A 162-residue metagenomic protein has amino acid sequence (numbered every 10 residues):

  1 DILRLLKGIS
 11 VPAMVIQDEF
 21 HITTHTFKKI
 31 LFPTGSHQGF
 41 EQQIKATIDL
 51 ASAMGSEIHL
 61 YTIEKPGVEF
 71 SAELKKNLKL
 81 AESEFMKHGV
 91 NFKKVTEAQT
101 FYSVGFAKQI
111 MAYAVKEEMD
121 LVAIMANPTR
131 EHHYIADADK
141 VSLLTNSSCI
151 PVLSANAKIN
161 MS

Functional and structural regions predicted by a protein language model:
D1-K45, S142, N146-S162: Intrinsically disordered or low-complexity boundary/linker segments at protein termini and domain junctions
T26, Q43, E69-E73, V104-G105 (+1 more regions): Short, well-ordered secondary-structure micro-motifs
K28, S56, D120: Short acidic/polar active-site loop segments enriched in Thr and Asp
L31, E57-H59, K93, L153: A structural signal for isolated positions on well-ordered beta-strands in alpha/beta enzyme cores
P33, H59-I63, I124: Short, conserved beta-strand edge motifs with alternating hydrophobic and charged residues
S36, E64, P128: Flexible, active-site-proximal loop/turn residues at the rims of small-molecule/cofactor binding pockets and catalytic
F40-G89: Redox- and metal-dependent alpha/beta enzyme cores, enriched for Fe-S-associated oxidoreductases and cofactor-handling
H88-S142, N146, I150, A157-S162: Structural beta-alpha unit
